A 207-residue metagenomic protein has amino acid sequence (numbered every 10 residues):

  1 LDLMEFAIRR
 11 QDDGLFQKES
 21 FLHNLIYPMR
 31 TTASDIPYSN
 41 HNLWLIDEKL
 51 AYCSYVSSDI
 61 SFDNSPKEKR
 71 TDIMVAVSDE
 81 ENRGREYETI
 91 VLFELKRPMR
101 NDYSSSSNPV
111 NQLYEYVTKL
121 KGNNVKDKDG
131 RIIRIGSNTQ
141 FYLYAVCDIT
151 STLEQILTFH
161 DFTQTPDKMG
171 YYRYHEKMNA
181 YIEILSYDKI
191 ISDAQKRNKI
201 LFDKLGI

Functional and structural regions predicted by a protein language model:
L1-I207: Charged, terminal alpha-helix-loop-beta segments that serve as non-catalytic nucleic-acid engagement and/or assembly
